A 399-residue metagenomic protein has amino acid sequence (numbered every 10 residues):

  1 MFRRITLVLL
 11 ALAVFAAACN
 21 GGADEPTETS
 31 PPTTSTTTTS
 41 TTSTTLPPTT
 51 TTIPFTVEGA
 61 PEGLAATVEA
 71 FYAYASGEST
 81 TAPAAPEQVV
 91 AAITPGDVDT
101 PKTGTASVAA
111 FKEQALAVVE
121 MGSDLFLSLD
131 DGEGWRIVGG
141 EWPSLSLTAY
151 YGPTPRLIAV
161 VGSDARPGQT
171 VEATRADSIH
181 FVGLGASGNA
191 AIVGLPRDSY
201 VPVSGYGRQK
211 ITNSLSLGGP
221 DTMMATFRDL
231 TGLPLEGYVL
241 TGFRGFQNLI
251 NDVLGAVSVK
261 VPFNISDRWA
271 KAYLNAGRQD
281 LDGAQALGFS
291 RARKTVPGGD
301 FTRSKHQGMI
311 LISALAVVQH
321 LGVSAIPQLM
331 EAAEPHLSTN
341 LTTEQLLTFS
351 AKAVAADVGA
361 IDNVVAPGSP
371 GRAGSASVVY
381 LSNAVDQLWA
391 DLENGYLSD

Functional and structural regions predicted by a protein language model:
M1-T6: Bacterial N-terminal signal peptides that target proteins for export
L9: Glycine/Thr-rich phosphate-binding loops that ligate phosphate moieties of nucleotide and other phosphorylated ligands
F15-A18: C-terminal motif of bacterial Sec signal peptides marking the signal peptidase cleavage site
N20-G22: Bacterial signal peptide processing site
E25-P26, V108: Intrinsically disordered, low-complexity, compositionally biased regions/tails
P26-P54: Extracellular mucin-like PTS domains
T50-D399: Non-catalytic, solvent-exposed segments at the cell envelope interface
